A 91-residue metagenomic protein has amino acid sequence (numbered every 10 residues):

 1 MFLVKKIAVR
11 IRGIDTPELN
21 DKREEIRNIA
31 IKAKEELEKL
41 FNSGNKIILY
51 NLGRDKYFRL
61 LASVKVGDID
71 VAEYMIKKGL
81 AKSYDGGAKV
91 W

Functional and structural regions predicted by a protein language model:
M1-W91: Small beta-barrel nucleic-acid-binding modules, primarily SNase/OB-fold domains and secondarily Tudor-like barrels
